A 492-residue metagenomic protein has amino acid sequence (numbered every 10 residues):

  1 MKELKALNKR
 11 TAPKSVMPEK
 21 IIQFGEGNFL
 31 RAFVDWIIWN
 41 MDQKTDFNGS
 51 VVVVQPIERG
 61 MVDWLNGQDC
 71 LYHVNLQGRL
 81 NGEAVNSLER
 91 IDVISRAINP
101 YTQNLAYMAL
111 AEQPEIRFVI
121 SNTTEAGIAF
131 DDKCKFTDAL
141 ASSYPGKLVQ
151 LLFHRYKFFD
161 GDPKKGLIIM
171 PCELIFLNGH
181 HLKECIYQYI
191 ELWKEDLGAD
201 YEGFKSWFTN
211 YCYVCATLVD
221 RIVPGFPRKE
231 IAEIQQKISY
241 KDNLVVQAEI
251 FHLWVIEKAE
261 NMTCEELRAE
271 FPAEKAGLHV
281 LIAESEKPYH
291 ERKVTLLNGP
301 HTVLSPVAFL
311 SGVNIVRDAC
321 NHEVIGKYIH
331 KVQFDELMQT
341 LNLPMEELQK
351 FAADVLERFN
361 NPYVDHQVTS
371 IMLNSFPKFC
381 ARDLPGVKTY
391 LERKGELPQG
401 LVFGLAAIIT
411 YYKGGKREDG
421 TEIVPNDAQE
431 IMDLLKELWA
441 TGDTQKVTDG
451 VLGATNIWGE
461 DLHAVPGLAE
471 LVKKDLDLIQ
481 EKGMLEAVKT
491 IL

Functional and structural regions predicted by a protein language model:
M1-L492: Substrate/ligand-engaging "lid" and interaction regions
